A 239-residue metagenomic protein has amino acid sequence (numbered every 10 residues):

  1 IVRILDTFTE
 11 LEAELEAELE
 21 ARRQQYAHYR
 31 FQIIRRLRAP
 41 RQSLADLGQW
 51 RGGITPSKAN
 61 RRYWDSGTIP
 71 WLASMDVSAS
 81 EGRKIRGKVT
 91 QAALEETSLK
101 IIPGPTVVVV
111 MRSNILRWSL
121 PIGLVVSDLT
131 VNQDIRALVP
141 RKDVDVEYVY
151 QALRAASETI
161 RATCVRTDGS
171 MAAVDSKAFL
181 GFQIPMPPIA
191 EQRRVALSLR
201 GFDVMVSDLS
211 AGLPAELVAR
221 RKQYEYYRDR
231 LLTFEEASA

Functional and structural regions predicted by a protein language model:
I1-R23, V149, L180-R221: Amphipathic alpha-helical segments
E18-R23, Y29-T55, S80, V206-D208 (+3 more regions): Non-catalytic DNA-recognition/assembly elements of restriction-modification systems
Q32, K58-R61, L94, G169-M171 (+1 more regions): Short, recurring structural edge motifs at helix starts
D46-N60, M75-G104: Sequence-specific dsDNA recognition surfaces
A73, E96-R154: A short beta-sheet element
L129-R136, T167-P188: A short glycine-rich beta-alpha junction/loop motif
D229-A239: Acidic, low-complexity, intrinsically disordered peripheral segments
